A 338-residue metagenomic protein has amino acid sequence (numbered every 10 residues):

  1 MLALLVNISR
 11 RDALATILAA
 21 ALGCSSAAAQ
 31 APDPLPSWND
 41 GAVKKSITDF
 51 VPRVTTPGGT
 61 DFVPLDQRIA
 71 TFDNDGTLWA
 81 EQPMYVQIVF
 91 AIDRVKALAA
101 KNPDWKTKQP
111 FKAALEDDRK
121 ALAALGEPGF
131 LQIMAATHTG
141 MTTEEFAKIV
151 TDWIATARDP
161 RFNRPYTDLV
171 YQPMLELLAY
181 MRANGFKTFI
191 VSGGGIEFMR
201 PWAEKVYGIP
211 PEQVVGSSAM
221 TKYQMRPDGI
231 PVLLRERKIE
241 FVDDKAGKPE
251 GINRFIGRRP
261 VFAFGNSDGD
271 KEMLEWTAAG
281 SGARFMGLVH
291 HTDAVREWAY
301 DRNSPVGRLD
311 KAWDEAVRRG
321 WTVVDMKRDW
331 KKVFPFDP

Functional and structural regions predicted by a protein language model:
M1-I8, A15-L22: N-terminal secretory signal peptides
C24-S26: N-terminal signal peptide c-region/cleavage motif recognized by signal peptidases
Q30-W38, K45-T48, P52, Q67 (+2 more regions): C-terminal cap/substrate-recognition subdomain and adjoining C-terminal extension of metal-dependent phosphatase-like
R53-G58: N-terminal post-signal-peptidase region of extra-cytosolic proteins
T60-P64: Short loop/turn motifs at secondary-structure junctions and domain boundaries
R68-Q82, L274: Asp-based phosphoryl-transfer active-site loop
E81-M84, V89-I92, P201-W202, W276: Short, solvent-exposed loop/turn and secondary-structure capping segments
M84, V89-D168, Q172: A metal-dependent, Asp-based hydrolase signature
